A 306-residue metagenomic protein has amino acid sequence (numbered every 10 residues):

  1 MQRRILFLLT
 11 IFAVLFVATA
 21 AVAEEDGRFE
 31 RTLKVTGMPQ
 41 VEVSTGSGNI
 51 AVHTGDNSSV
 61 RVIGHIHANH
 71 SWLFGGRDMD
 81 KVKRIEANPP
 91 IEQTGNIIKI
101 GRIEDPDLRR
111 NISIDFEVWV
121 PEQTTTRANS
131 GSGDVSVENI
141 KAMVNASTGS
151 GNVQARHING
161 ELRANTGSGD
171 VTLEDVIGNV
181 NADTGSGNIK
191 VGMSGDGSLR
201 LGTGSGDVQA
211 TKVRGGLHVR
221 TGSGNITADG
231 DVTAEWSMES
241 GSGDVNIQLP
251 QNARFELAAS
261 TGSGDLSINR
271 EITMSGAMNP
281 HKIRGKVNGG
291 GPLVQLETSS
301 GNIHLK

Functional and structural regions predicted by a protein language model:
M1-K306: Intrinsically disordered, low-complexity terminal regions
